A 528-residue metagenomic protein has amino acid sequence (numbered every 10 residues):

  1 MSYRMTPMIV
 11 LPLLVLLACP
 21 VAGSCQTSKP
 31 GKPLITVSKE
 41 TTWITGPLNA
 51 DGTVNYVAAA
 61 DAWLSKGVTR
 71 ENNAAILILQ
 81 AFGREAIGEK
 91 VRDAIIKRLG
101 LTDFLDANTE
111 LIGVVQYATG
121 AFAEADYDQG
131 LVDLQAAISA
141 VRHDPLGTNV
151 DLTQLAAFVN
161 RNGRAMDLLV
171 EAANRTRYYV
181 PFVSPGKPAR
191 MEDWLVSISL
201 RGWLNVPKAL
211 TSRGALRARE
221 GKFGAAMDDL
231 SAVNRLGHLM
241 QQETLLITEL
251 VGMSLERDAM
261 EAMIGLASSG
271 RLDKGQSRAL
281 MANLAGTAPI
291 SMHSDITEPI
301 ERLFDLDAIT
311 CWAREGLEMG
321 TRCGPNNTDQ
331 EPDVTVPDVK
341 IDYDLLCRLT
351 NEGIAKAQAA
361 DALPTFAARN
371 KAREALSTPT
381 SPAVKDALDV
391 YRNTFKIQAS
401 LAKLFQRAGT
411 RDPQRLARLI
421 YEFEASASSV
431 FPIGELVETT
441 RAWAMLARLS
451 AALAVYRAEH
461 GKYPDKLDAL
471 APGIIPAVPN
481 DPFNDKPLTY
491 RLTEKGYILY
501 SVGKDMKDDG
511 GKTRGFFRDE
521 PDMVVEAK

Functional and structural regions predicted by a protein language model:
M1-L11: Bacterial N-terminal signal peptides that target proteins for export
I9-P20: Bacterial N-terminal signal peptides
G23-K528: Short acidic linear motifs
